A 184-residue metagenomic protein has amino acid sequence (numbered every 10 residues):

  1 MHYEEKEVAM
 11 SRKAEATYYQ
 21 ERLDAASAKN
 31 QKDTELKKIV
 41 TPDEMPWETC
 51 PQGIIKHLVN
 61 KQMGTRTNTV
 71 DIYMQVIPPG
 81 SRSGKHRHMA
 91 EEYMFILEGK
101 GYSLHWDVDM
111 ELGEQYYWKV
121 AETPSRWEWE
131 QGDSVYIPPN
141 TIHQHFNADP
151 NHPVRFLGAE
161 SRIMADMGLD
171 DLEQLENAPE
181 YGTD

Functional and structural regions predicted by a protein language model:
M1-N68, G84, D171-D184: A short, N-terminal "cap"/entry segment at the start of jelly-roll beta-barrel domains of the cupin/DSBH fold
H2-R22, E111-P124, I142-D184: Double-stranded beta-helix
K56, N60, D71-H88, D107-M110 (+1 more regions): Conserved short histidine dyad/triad with adjacent acidic residue
V70-D71, E160: Conserved short beta-strand elements that form part of the metal-binding/catalytic scaffold of enzyme active sites
M74, Y93, P124-W127: Short, surface-exposed secondary-structure edge patches
I77, S83-H86, S103-H105, R126-E128 (+2 more regions): Short beta-strand His + acidic residue motifs that chelate non-heme Fe in jelly-roll/DSBH and cupin folds
P79, M89-W118: Glycine- and acidic-residue-biased ligand/ion/polar-headgroup-sensing regions
